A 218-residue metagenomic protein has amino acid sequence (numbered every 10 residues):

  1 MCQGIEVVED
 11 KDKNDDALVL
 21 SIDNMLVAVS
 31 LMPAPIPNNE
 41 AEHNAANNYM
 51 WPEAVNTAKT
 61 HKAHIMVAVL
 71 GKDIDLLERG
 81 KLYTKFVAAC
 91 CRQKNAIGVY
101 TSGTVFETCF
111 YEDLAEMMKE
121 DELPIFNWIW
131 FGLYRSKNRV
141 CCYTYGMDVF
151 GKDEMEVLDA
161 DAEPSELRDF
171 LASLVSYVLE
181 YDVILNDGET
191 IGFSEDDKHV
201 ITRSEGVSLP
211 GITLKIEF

Functional and structural regions predicted by a protein language model:
M1-E6, F86-K94, L171-D182: Hydrophobic, Leu/Ile/Phe/Ala-enriched alpha-helical segments that form helix-helix packing faces
M1-N56: N-terminal low-complexity, intrinsically disordered segments
K13, L20-M25, A58-T60, R92 (+2 more regions): A generic structural signal for short, non-catalytic loop/turn and secondary-structure boundary residues
M25, A34-I36, L70-D73, T104 (+1 more regions): Generic structural motif
N44-M50, L76-V87, P164-S176: Well-ordered, non-membrane alpha-helical segments in soluble/globular domains
T57-D73, G146-E156: Glycine-rich, often proline-containing surface loops adjacent to acidic residues and nearby aromatics that form
L77-D121: Contiguous hydrophobic, core-forming segments of folded domains
S102-T190, E195-F218: Aromatic/basic-lined ligand-recognition segments that form π-stacking hydrophobic pockets flanked by Lys/Arg to engage
